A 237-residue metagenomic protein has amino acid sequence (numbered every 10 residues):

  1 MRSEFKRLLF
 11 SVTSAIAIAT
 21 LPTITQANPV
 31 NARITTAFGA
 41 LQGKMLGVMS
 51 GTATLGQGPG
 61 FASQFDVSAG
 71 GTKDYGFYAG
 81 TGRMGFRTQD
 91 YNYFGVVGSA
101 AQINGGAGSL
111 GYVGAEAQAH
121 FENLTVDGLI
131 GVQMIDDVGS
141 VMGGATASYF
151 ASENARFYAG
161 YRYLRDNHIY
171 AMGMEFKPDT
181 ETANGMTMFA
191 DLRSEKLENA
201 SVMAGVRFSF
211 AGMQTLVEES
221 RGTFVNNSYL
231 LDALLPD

Functional and structural regions predicted by a protein language model:
R2-V12: Bacterial N-terminal signal peptides that target proteins for export
S11-T20: Bacterial N-terminal signal peptides
P22-I24: Short, low-complexity disordered leader/linker segments with a strong preference for bacterial N-terminal type II
Q26-T35, E181-F189, R193-D237: Flexible, glycine-rich linker and terminal segments associated with outer-membrane beta-barrel/transport systems
V30-A40, F61-T72, N92-I103, L124-M134 (+3 more regions): Transmembrane beta-strand segments that form the barrel wall of outer-membrane beta-barrel proteins
R33-G82, G212-M213, T223, D237: Transmembrane beta-barrel domains of Gram-negative outer membranes and organellar outer membranes
G43-M45, D74-G76, A107-S109, D137-G139 (+2 more regions): Short sequence motifs at beta-strands and strand-loop junctions characteristic of Gram-negative outer-membrane
G47-P59, Y78-D90, F94-V96, G111-E122 (+6 more regions): Feature captures outer-membrane beta-barrel proteins of Gram-negative bacteria and organelles
